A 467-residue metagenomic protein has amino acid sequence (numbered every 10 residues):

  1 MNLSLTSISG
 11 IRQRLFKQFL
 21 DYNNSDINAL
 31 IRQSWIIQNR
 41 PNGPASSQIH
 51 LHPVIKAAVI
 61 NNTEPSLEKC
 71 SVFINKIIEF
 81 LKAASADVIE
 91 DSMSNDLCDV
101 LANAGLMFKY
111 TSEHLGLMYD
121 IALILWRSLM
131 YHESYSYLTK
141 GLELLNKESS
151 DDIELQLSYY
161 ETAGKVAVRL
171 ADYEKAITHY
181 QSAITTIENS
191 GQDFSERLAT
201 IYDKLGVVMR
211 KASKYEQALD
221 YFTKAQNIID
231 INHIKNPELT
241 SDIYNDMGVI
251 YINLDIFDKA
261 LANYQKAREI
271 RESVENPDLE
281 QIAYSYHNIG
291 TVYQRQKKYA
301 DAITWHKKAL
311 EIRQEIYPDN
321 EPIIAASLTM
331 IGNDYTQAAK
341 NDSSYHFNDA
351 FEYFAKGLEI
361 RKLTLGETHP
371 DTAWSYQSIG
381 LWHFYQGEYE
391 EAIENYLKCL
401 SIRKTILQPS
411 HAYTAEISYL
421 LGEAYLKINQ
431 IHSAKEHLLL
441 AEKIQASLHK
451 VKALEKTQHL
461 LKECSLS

Functional and structural regions predicted by a protein language model:
M1-N62, S71, N75: C-terminal boundary/linker of central alpha/beta nucleotide-binding cores
N23, I60-V88, M93, H114: A eukaryote-biased feature capturing mid-to-C-terminal, repeat/solenoid-rich segments of large proteins, strongly
S94, T111-L115, S149-L157, G191-A199 (+10 more regions): Helix N-cap/loop-to-helix boundary motif
N103, M107-Y110, I124, L144-K147 (+8 more regions): Residue position in alpha-helical solenoids
Y119-W126, E154-R169, E196-K211, E238-N253 (+5 more regions): Conserved alpha-helical positions within TPR/SEL1-like repeat arrays
